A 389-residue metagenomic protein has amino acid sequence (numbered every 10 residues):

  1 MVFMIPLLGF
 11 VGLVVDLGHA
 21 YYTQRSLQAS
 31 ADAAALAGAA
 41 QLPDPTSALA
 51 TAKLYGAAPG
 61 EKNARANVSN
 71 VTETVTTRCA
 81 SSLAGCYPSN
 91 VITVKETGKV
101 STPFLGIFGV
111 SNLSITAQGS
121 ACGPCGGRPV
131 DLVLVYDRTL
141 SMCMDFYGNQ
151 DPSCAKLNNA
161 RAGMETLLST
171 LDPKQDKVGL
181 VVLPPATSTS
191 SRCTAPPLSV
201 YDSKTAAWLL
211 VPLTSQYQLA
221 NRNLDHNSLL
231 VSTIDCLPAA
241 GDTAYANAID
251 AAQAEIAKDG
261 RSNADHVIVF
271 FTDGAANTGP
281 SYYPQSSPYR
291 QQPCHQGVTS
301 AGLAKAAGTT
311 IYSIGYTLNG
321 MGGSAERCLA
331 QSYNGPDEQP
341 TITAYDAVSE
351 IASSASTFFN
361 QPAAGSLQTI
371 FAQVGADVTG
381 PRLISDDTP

Functional and structural regions predicted by a protein language model:
M1-K53, P152, S169, I268 (+2 more regions): Alpha-helical assembly-interface signal, strongest on the long, hydrophobic N-terminal helix that forms
M1-P6, L83-V133, L140-N149, S153: Acidic, polar low-complexity linker/tail segments
Y21, A35-K99, T170-Q175, V182-C193 (+11 more regions): Short amphipathic secondary-structure patches
A35, A39, P43, L49 (+3 more regions): Von Willebrand factor
P103-F104, M142-F146, S188-R192, Y245 (+6 more regions): Extracytoplasmic/secreted cell-surface and envelope-processing proteins
V135-T139, A160, L180-L183, A252 (+4 more regions): DG-centered beta-turn motif at the end of beta-strands
V182-T233, Y282, G322-S349: Short beta-strand-loop
W208-F270, A276, G315-G322, G365-I370: Von Willebrand factor
